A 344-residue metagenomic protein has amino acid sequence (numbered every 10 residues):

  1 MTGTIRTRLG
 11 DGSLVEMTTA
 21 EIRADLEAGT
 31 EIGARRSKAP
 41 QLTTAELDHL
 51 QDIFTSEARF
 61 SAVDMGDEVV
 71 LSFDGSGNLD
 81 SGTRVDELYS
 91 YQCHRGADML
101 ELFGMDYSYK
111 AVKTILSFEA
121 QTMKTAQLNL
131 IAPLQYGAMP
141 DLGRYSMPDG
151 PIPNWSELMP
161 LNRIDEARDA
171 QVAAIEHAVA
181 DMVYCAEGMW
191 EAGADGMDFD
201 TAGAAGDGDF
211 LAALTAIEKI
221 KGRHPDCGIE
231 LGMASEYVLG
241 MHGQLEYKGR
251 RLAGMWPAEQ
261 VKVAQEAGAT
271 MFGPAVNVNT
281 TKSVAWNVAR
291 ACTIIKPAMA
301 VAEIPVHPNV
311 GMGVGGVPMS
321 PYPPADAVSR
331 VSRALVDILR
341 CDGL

Functional and structural regions predicted by a protein language model:
T2-I304, S320-L344: Alpha/beta enzyme core
V306-S320: Active-site pocket-lining segment
